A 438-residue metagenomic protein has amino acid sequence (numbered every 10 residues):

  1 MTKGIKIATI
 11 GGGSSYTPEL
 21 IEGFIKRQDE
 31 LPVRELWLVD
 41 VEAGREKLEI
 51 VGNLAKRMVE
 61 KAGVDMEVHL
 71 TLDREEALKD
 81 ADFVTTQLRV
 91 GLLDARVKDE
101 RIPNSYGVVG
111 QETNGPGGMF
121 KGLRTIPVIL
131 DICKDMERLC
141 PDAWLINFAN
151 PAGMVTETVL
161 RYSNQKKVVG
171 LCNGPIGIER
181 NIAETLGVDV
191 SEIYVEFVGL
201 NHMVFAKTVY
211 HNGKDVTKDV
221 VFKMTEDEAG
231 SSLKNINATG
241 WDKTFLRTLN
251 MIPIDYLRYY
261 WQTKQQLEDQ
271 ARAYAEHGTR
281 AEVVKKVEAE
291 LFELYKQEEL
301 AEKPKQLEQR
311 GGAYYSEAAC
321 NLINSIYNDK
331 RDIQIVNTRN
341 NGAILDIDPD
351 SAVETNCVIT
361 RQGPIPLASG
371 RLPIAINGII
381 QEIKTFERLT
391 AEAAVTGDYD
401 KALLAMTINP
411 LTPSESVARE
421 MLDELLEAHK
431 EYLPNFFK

Functional and structural regions predicted by a protein language model:
K6-P32, L36-V39: N-terminal Rossmann-like dinucleotide-binding module
P18, F148-G213: Rossmann-fold dinucleotide-binding core
K26-G63: Glycine-rich phosphate-binding loop and adjoining beta1-alpha1-beta2 segment of Rossmann-like nucleotide-binding folds
E67-D80: Short acidic low-complexity segments
K79, T85-T86, N147: Redox-cofactor binding/interface segments in oxidoreductases and associated redox assembly factors
L88-G91: Conserved NAD(P)H cofactor-binding loop of Rossmann-fold oxidoreductase domains
D94-Y162: Rossmann-fold NAD(P)-binding glycine/threonine-rich loop
G187-K438: Long, compositionally biased stretches enriched for glycine and/or charged residues
